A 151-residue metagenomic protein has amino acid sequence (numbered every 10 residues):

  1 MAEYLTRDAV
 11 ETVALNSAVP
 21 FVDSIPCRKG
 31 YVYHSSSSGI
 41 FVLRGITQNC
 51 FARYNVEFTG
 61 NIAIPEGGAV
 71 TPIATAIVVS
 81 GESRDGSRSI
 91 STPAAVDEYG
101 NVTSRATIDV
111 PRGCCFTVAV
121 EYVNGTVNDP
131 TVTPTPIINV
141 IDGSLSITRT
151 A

Functional and structural regions predicted by a protein language model:
M1-A151: Extracellular jelly-roll beta-sandwich "head" domains, especially the C-terminal globular C1q domain
